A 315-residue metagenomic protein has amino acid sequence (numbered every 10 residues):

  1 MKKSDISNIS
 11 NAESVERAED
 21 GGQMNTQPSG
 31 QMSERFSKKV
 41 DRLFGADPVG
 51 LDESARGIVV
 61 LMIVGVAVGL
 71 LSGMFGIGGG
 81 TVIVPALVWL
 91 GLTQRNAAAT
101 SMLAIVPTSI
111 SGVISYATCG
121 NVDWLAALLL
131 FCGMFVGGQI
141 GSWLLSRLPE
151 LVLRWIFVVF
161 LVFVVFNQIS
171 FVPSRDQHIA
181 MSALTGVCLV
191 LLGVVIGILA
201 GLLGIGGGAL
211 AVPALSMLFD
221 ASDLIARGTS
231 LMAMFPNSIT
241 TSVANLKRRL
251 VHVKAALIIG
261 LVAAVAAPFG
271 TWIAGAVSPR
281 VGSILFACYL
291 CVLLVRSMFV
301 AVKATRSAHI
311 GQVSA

Functional and structural regions predicted by a protein language model:
M1-V68, V88-W89, Q94, I114-L202 (+4 more regions): Juxtamembrane transmembrane-helix boundary motif
G76-V84, L202-A214: Transmembrane helix boundary and interhelical junction motifs in multipass membrane proteins
L92-L103, A221-L231: Membrane-interface alpha-helices at helix entry/exit sites of multi-pass transporters
S101-I105, A127, F131, S230-M234 (+1 more regions): Short hydrophobic/aromatic, small-residue-rich stretches within specific transmembrane helices of secondary active
L103-S111, M232-T240, V265-A266: Membrane-embedded alpha-helical segments of transport systems, primarily multispan ion/solute transporters
T241-L246: Membrane-helix boundary/interface segments in integral membrane proteins
